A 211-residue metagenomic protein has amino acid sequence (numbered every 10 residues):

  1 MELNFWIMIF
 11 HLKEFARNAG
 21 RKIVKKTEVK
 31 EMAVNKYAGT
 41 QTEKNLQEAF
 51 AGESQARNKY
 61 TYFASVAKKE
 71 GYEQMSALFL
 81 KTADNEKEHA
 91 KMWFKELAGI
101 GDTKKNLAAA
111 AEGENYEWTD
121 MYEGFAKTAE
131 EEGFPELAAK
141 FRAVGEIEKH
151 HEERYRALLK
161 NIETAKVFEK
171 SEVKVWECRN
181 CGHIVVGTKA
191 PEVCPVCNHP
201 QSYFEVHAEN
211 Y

Functional and structural regions predicted by a protein language model:
M1-E2, I7-V24: Cationic, amphipathic, low-complexity alpha-helical segments enriched in hydrophobics plus arginine/proline
E14, G20, E28-Y211: Non-heme di-metal
